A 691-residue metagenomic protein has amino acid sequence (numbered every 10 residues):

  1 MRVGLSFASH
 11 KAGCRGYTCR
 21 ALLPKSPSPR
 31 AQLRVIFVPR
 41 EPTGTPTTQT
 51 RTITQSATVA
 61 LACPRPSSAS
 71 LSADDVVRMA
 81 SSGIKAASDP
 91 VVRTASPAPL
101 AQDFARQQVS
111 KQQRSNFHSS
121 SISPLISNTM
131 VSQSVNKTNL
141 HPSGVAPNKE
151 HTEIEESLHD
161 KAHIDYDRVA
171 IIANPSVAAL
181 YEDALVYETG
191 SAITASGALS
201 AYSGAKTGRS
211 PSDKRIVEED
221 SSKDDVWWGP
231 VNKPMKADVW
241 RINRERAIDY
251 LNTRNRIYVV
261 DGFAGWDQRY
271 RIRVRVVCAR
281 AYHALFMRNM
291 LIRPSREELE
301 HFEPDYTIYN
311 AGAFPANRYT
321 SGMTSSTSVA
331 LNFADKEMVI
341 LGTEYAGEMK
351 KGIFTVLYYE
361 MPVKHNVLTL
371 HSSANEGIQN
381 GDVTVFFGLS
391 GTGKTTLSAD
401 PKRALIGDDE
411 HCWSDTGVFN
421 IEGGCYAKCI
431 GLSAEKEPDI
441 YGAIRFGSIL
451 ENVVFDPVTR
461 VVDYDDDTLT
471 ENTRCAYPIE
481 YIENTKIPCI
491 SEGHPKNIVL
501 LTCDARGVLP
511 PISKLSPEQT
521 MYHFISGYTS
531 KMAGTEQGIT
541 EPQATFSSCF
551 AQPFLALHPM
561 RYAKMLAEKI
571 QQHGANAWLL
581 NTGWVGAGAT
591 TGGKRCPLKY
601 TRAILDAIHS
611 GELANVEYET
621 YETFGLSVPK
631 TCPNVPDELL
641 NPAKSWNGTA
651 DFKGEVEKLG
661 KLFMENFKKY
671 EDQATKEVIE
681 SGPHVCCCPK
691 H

Functional and structural regions predicted by a protein language model:
M1-L22: N-terminal chloroplast transit peptides
Y17, A31-I36, R40-E41, R51-S67 (+4 more regions): N-terminal mitochondrial targeting presequences
C63-R65, S70-H301, D305: N-terminal accessory targeting/assembly segments
D75, G83-I84, P90, P97-Q112 (+10 more regions): Glycine-rich, often acidic-flanked micro-motifs that create phosphate/phosphodiester-binding or positioning elements
V260, V367-A374: A short glycine-rich, hydrophobically flanked beta-strand micro-motif that places a catalytic Asp/Glu for divalent metal
P304-Y306, A311-P362: Charged, amphipathic alpha-helical linker segments immediately N-terminal to NTP-binding catalytic cores
K394: Conserved lysine of the Walker
L639, K644-H691: Generic C-terminus detector
